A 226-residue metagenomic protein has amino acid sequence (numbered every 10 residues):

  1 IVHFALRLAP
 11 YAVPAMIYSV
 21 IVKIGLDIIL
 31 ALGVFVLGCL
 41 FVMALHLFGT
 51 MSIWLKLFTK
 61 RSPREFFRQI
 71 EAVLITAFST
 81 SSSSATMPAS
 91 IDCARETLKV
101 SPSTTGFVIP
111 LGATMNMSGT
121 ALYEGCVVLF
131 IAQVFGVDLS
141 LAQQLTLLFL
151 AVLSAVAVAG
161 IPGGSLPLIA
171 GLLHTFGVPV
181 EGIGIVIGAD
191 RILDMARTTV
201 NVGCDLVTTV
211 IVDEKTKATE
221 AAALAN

Functional and structural regions predicted by a protein language model:
I1-A5, G25, I29-V36, F66-I70 (+6 more regions): Hydrophobic alpha-helical segments of integral membrane proteins, encompassing both true transmembrane helices
I1-R64, A225-N226: Signature of multi-pass transmembrane helix bundles
V2-L8, F41-M43, K56-F66, L98-T105 (+3 more regions): Membrane-interfacial loop-to-helix junctions in multi-pass transporters
A5-A12, V36, L40-L45, A85 (+4 more regions): Residue-level signal for the membrane-embedded core of alpha-helical transmembrane segments, especially mid-helix
P14, Y18, I53-W54, S90 (+5 more regions): Hydrophobic alpha-helical interface/terminus motif in multipass membrane transporters
G33-T50, Q69-T76, L145-V158, L168-L173 (+1 more regions): Small-residue-enriched core segments of transmembrane alpha-helices in multipass membrane transport and channel
A72-A155, T209, A222-L224: Helix-loop-helix junctions within the multi-pass membrane cores of secondary transporters/permeases
G125-N226: Transmembrane alpha-helical segments and their short flanking loops that form helix-hairpins/helix-helix interfaces
